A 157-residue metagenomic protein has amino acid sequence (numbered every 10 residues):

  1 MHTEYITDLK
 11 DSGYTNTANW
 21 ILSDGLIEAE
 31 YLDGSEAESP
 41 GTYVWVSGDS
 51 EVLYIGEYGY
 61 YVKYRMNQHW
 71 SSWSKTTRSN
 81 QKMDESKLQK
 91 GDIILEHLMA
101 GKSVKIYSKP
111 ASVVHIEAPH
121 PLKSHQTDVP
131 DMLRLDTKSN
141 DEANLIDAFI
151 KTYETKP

Functional and structural regions predicted by a protein language model:
M1-L53, Y58-P157: Boundary/linker segments flanking structured domains
